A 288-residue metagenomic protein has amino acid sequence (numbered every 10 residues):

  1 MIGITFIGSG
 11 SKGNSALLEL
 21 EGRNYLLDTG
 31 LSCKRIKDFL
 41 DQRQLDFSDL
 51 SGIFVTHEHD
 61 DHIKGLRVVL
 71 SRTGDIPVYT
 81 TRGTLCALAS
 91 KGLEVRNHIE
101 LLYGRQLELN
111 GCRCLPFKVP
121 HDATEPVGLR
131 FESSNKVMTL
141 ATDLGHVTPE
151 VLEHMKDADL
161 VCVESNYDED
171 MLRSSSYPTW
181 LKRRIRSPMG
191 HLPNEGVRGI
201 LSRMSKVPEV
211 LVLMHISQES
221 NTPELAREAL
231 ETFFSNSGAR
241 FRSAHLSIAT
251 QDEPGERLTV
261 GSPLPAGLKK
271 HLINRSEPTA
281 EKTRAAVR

Functional and structural regions predicted by a protein language model:
M1-R43, V127-D143, L160: Conserved beta-strand hairpin/beta-sheet module of binuclear metal-dependent hydrolase folds, prominently
L27-G30, L50-E58, Y79-R82, T139-T142 (+3 more regions): Active-site neighborhood of phospho(di)ester-bond hydrolases with catalytic His/Asp-centered motifs
K34-T80: Active-site metal-binding motif and surrounding structural segment of the metallo-beta-lactamase
H59-I63, L85-A87, A123-T124, V147-P149 (+2 more regions): Active-site environment of divalent metal-dependent phosphoester hydrolases
K64-G74, S90, T222-E228: Metal-dependent catalytic neighborhoods of phosphoester/phosphodiester hydrolases
T81-N135: Metallo-beta-lactamase
P149-T250: Cap/insert and terminal regions of metallo-dependent hydrolase folds
E224-R288: C-terminal regulatory/interaction regions
